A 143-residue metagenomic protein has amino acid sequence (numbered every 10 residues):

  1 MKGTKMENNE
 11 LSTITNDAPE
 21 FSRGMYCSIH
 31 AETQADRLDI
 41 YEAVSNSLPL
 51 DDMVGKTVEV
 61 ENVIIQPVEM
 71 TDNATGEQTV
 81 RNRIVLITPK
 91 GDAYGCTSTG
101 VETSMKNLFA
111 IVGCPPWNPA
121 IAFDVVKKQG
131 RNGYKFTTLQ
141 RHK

Functional and structural regions predicted by a protein language model:
M1-G91, G130, T138-K143: OB-fold ssDNA-binding interfaces and closely related basic DNA-contact patches used across DNA replication/repair
M53, T103-D124: Short nucleic-acid-contacting surface segments enriched for D/E, G, S/T with interspersed K/R
N73-T75, T99, L108-I111: Surface-exposed beta-strand edges and their flanking turn/coil or helix-capping segments
Y94-K106: GIY-YIG-like beta-to-alpha core
G113-P115, F123-K143: Short, charged beta-turn/beta-strand-edge "cap" motif at the junction between a beta-strand and an adjacent loop
